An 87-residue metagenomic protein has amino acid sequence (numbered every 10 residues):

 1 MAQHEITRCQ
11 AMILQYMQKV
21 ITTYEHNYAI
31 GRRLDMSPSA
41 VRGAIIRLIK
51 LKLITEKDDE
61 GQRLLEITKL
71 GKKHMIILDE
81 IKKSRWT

Functional and structural regions predicted by a protein language model:
M1-I13: Short alpha-helical segments that sit at the start of domains
Q15-T22, D79: Short, locally clustered residues in the helix-turn-helix/winged-helix DNA-binding domain
T22-R33: Short acidic, hydrophobic short linear motifs in intrinsically disordered regions
S39: Key DNA-contact positions within bacterial/archaeal DNA-binding proteins
I45-I46: Short, hydrophobic-biased segments on the C-terminal half of alpha helices that form "recognition helices"
K52: Glycine-centered, phosphate/nucleic-acid-interacting loop/turn motifs that mediate DNA/RNA or nucleotide
D58-L65: Short, Lys/Arg-rich nucleic-acid/phosphate-binding segment
K73-T87: Amphipathic alpha-helical dimerization/coiled-coil segments that flank or bridge DNA-binding/regulatory modules
